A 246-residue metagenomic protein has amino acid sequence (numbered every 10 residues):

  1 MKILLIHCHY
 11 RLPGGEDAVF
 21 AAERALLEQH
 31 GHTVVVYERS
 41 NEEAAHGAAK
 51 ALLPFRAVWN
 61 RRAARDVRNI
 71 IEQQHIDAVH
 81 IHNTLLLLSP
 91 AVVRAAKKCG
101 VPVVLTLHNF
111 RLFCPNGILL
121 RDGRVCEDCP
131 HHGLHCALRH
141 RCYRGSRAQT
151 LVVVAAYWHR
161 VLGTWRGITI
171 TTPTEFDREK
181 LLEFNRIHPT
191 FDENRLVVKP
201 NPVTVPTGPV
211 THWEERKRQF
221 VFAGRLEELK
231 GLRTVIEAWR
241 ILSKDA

Functional and structural regions predicted by a protein language model:
M1-S40, E72-Q74, V92-P102: N-terminal subdomain of nucleotide-sugar transferases
L5, R68-L88, V101-L107, R111 (+1 more regions): Short N-terminal targeting/anchoring amphipathic segment
E16-V19, L88, L107, T172-T174 (+1 more regions): Replace "coordinates the UDP/GDP/TDP-sugar" with "coordinates nucleotide-activated sugar donors
R39-N69, I81-N83, H140-L151: A short, charged, and often flexible helix/loop element on the N-terminal side of the glycosyltransferase catalytic
E43-K50, L105-A156: Acceptor-binding helix/loop patch of EC 2.4 sugar-transfer enzymes, predominantly nucleotide-sugar-dependent
L52-R56, K97-K98, R121-V125, H188-P189 (+1 more regions): Short, hinge-like loop/turn segments at secondary-structure boundaries
Y143-R195, V203-V205: A short, active-site helix/loop in glycosyltransferases that binds the activated sugar's phosphate group
T171, V198, V203, T207 (+2 more regions): Conserved donor-binding/catalytic core segment of Leloir-type glycosyltransferases
